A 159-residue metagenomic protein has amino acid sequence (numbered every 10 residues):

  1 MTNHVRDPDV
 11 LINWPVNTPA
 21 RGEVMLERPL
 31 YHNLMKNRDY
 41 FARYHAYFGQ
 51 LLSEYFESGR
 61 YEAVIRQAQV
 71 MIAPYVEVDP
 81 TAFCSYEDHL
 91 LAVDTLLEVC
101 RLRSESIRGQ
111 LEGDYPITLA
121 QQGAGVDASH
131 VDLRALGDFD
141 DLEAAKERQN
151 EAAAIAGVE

Functional and structural regions predicted by a protein language model:
M1-V158: Middle-to-C-terminal accessory/interaction subdomains
